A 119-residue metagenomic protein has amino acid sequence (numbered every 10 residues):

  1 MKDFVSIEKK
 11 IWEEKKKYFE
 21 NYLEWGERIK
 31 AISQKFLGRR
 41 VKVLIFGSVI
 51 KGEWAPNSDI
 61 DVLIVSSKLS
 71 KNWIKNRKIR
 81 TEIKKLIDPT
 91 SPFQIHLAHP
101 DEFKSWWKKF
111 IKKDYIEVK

Functional and structural regions predicted by a protein language model:
M1-K42, I50-N57, S67-K119: Catalytic core of pol beta-like nucleotidyltransferases
D59-D61: Acidic Asp/Glu-based divalent-cation binding sites
L63-V65: Short hydrophobic/aromatic beta-strand micro-patches that form the beta-sheet surface supporting nucleotide- or nucleic
